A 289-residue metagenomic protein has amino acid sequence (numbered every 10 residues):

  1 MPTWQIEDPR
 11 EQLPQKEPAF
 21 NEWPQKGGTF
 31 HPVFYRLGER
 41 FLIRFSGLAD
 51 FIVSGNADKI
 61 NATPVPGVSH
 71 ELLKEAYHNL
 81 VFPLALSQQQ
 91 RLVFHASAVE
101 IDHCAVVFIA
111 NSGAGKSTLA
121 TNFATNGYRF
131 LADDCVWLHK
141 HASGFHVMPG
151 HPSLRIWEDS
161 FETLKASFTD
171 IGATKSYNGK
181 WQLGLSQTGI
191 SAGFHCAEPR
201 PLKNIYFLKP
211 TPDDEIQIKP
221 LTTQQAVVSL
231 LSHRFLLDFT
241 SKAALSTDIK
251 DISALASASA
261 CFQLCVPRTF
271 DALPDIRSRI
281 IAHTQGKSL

Functional and structural regions predicted by a protein language model:
M1-S69, L73, S278-L289: Long, basic/Gly/Ser/Thr-rich N-terminal segments that mediate initial subcellular attachment or targeting
T3, S97, D102-N111, T125-L289: Glycine-rich, often acidic-flanked micro-motifs that create phosphate/phosphodiester-binding or positioning elements
W4, N21-Q25, I60-A62, G67-E71 (+3 more regions): A broad, low-specificity signal for short, low-complexity segments enriched in glycine/proline and polar/charged
T29-Y35, Q88-Q90, Y128, I252-S253: Short linear motifs in intrinsically disordered
R36-G38, S46, G55, S87 (+4 more regions): A generic structural signal for short, non-catalytic loop/turn and secondary-structure boundary residues
F45-G47, S54-A105: Extreme N-terminal, non-catalytic leader segments that precede Walker-type/kinase nucleotide-binding cores
K116: Conserved lysine of the Walker
L119-A120: Post-Walker A alpha-helix
